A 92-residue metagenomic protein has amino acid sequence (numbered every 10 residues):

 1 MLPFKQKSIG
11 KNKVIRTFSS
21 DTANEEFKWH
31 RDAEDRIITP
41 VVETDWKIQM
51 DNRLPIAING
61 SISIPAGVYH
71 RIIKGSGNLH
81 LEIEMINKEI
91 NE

Functional and structural regions predicted by a protein language model:
M1-F18: Transition segment at domain starts
K13-D32, S63-A66: Conserved short histidine dyad/triad with adjacent acidic residue
S20, V42, M85-N87: Non-catalytic surface loops within mature trypsin-like serine protease
A23, T44-W46, Y69-H70: Short Gly/Pro-enriched loop/turn and capping motifs at secondary-structure junctions
E26-K28, D35, G60, I72-I73: A structural signal for the main folded, soluble domain(s) of proteins
R31-W46: Short, conserved beta-strand element in jelly-roll/cupin
M50-Y69: Short acidic-glycine-tyrosine-enriched beta hairpin
A66-E92: Ligand-binding loop in jelly-roll beta-barrel domains
